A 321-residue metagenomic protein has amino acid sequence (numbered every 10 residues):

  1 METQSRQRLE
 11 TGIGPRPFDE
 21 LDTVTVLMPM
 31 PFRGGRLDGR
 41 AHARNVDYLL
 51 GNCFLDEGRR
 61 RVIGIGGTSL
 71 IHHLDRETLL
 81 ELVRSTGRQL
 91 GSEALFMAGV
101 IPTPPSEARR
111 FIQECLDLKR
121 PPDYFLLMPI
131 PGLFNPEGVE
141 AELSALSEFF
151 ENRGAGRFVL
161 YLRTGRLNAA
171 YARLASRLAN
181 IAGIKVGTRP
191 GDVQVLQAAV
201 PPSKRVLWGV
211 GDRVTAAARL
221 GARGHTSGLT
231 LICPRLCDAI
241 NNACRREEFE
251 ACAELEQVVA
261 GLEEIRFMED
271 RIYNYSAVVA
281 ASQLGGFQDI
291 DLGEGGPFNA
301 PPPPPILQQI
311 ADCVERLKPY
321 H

Functional and structural regions predicted by a protein language model:
E2-G14, E20, T25-P31, N52-E57 (+2 more regions): C-terminal alpha-helical cap/extension of soluble enzyme domains
E2-L167, P297-A300: Active-site beta->alpha loop and helix N-cap motifs at the rims of alpha/beta catalytic domains
H42, V83, V193, C237 (+1 more regions): A general structural signal for well-ordered alpha-helical segments in protein cores
N45, L82, A175, C252-L255 (+1 more regions): A structural signal for short hydrophobic/aromatic patches embedded in well-ordered alpha helices
G99-I101, E114-L118, S176-A182, Q309-I310: A short, hydrophobic/aromatic-rich structural module that often spans a beta strand with its adjoining loop
A145-R157, R163-R271: Catalytic alpha/beta core domains of metabolic enzymes, predominantly
